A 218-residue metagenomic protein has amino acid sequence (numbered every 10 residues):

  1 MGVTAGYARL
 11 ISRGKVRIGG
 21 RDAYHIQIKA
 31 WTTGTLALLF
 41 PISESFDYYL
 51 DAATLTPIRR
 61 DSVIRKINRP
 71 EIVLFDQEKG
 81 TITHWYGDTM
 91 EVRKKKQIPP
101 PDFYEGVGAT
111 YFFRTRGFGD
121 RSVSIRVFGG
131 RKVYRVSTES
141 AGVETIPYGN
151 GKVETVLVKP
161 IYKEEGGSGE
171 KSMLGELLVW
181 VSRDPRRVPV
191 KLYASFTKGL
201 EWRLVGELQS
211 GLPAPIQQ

Functional and structural regions predicted by a protein language model:
M1-Q77, T115-Q218: Acidic, serine/threonine-rich low-complexity disordered tracts
E71-T115: Hydrophobic, well-structured mid-protein blocks that either form specific transmembrane helices
